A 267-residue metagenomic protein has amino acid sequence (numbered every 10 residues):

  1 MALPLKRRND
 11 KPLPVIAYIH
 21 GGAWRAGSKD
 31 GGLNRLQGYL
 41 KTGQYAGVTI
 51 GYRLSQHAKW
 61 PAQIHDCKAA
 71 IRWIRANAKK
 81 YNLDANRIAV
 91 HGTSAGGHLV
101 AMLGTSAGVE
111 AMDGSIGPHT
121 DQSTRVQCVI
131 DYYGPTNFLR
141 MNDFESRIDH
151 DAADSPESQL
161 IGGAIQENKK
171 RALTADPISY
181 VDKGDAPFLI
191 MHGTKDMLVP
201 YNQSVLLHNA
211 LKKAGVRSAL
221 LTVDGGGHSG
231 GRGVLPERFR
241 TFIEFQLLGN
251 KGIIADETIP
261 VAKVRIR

Functional and structural regions predicted by a protein language model:
D10-A23: Short beta-strand element of the alpha/beta-hydrolase
S28-K29, V48-A85, R232-V234: Catalytic nucleophile-loop/oxyanion-hole region of alpha/beta-hydrolase and closely related hydrolase-like folds
D30-T49: Short amphipathic alpha-helix adjacent to the substrate-entry channel of hydrolases
A69-E145: Primarily recognizes the serine-hydrolase "nucleophile elbow" in alpha/beta-hydrolase and SGNH/GDSL folds
T105, V109-A111, G117, R140-Y180 (+2 more regions): Mobile cap/lid helix-loop segments that gate and shape the active-site cleft of serine hydrolases
N137-F138, K195-V199, S229: Acidic catalytic loop of the alpha/beta-hydrolase fold
G184, L189-H192, D196: Short beta-strand/loop motif that positions the catalytic acidic residue of the alpha/beta-hydrolase fold
V234-R267: Catalytic active-site module of serine/aspartate enzymes centered on a nucleophile-bearing elbow/loop
